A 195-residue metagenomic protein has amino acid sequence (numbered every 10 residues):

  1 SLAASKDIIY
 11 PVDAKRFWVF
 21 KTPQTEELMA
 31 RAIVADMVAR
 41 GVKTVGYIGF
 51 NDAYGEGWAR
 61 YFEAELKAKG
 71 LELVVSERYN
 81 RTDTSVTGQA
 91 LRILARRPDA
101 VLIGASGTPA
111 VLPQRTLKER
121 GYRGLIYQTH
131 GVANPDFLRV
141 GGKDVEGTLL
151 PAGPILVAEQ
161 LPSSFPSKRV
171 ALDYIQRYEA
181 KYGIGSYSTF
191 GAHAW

Functional and structural regions predicted by a protein language model:
S1-E77, L125-G153: Extracytoplasmic ligand/sensor domains, especially the bilobed periplasmic-binding protein
S1-L2, G46-G49, R97-G107, P113 (+2 more regions): Periplasmic-binding protein-like
K21-T44, S85-T87, A110, F165-L172 (+1 more regions): Hydrophobic alpha-helical segments within soluble ligand-binding/sensing domains
V38, E63, K67, Q114-E119 (+1 more regions): Surface-exposed amphipathic alpha-helices with a cationic face
R40, R96-R97: Active-site charged/polar residues at nucleotide-handling catalytic sites that mediate phosphoryl, nucleotidyl
Y61, Q89, L112-L117, R139-V140: A short acidic, amphipathic alpha-helical/loop segment
S76-S85: Short beta->alpha junction loops
L117-H193: Extracellular/periplasmic periplasmic-binding protein-like sensory domains
